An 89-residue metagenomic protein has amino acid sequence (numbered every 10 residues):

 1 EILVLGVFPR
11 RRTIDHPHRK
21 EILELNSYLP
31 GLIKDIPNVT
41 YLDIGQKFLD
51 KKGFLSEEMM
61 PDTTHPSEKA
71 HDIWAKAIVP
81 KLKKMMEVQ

Functional and structural regions predicted by a protein language model:
E1: Residues at the starts of beta-strands that form the adenosine-phosphate
V4-G6: Structural beta-sheet core signal
F8-Q89: Catalytic His-Asp segment of secreted/periplasmic serine-dependent ester chemistry enzymes
